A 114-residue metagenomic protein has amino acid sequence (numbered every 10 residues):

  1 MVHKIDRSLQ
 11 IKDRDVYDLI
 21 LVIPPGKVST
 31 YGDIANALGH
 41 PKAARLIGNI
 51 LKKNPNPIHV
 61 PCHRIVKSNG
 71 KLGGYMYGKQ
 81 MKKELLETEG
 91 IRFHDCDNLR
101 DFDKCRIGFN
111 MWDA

Functional and structural regions predicted by a protein language model:
V2-A114: Nucleic acid-binding interface residues in structured DNA/RNA-binding domains, emphasizing the DNA-engaging scaffolds
